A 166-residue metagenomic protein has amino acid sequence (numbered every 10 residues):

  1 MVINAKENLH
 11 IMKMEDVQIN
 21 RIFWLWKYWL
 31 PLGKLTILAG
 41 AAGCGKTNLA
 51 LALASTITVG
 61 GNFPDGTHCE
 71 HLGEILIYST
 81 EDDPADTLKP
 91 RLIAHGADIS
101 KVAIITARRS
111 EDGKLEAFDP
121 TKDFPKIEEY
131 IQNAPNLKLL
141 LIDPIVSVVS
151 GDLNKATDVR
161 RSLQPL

Functional and structural regions predicted by a protein language model:
M1-L9: Charged, amphipathic alpha-helical linker segments immediately N-terminal to NTP-binding catalytic cores
K6, R21, L25-W26, A42 (+2 more regions): Conserved inter-motif catalytic segment of the P-loop NTP-binding fold
P31: Residues immediately N-terminal to the Walker A/P-loop in ABC ATPase nucleotide-binding domains
L35: Walker A (P-loop) ATP-phosphate-binding motif of ABC ATPase nucleotide-binding domains
L38: Hydrophobic anchor at the beta1->P-loop junction of P-loop NTPases
G45: Conserved glycine(s) of the Walker
L49, L53: Hydrophobic positions on the alpha1 helix immediately C-terminal to the Walker A/P-loop
T58: Gly/Ala-rich phosphate-binding loop of Rossmann-like dinucleotide-binding domains, activating on the conserved
